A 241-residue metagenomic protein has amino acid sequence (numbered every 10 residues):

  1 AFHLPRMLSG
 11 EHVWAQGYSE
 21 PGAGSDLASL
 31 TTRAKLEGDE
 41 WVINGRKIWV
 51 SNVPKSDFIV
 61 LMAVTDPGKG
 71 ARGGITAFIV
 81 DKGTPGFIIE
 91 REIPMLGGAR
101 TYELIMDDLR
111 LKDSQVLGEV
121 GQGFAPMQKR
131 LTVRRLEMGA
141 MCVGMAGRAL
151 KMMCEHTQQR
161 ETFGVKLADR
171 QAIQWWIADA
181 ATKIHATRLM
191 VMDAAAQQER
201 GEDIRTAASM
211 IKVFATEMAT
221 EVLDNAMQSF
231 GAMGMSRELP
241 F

Functional and structural regions predicted by a protein language model:
A1-E20, G38-D39: FAD-binding glycine-rich core of flavoenzymes that anchor FAD
G10, G24-L27, L36-W41, I105-L109 (+3 more regions): Alpha-helical interface subdomain recognition
A15, S29-R33, E40, F58-M62 (+2 more regions): Conserved hydrophobic/aromatic beta-strand scaffold that supports enzyme active sites
G17-E20, M62-T65, R91: Short beta-strand segments that buttress and anchor functional surface loops
A23, I48-P54, M95-L96, V133-E137: Glycine-rich phosphate/pyrophosphate-binding beta-alpha loops
S29, G83-R110: Flexible, small-/acidic-enriched active-site or ligand-binding loops
E40, N44-I88: A short core secondary-structure module
R72-G74, I88-R91, K112-V120: Short, charged, solvent-exposed linker or helix-capping segments at domain edges/interfaces that act as flexible hinges
